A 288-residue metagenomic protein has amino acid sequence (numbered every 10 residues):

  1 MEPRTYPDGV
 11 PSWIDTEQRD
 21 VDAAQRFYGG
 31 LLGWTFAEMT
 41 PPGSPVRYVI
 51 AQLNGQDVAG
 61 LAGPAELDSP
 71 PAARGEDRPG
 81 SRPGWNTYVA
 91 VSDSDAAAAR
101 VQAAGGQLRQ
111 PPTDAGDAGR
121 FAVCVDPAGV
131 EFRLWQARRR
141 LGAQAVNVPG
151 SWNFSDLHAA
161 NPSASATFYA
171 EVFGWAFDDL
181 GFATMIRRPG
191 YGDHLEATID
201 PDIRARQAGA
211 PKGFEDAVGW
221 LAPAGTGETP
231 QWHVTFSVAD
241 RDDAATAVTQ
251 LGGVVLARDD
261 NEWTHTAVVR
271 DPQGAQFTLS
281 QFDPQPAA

Functional and structural regions predicted by a protein language model:
M1-S12, T16-E38, A51-Q107, V125-A257 (+1 more regions): Glyoxalase I/VOC metalloenzyme domain signal
T40-S44: Short, glycine-/polar-rich solvent-exposed loops and beta-turns at beta-strand/coil boundaries
V46-Y48: Short aromatic-glycine-enriched beta-strand elements
D117-G119, E262-T264: Short, small/polar residue-rich loop motifs at catalytic or cofactor-binding pockets
